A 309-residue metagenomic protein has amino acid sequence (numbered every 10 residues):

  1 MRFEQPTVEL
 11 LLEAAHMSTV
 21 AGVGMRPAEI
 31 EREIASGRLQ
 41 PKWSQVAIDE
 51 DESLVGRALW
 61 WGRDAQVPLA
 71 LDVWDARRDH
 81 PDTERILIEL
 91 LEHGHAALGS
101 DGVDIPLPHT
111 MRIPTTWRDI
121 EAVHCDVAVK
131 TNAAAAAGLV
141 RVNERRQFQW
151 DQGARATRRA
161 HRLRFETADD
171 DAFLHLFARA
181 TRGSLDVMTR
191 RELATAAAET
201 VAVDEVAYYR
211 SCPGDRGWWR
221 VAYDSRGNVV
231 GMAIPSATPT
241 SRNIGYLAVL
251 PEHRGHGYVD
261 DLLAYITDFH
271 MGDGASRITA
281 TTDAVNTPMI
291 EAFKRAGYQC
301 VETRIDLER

Functional and structural regions predicted by a protein language model:
M1-R32, R158-E199: Short amphipathic alpha-helix that is part of the acyltransferase structural core
S18-D49, R190-D224: Active-site rim helix/loop that mediates acceptor-substrate recognition in acyltransferases
E31-D104, H109-T116, S225, G231-R242 (+1 more regions): Conserved donor-binding loop and adjoining core beta-sheet/short helix segment in diverse acyl/aminoacyl transferases
G56, N143-E144, V230-G231, E302: A structural microfeature
P81-G99, V249, G255-G272, T287-R295: Conserved acetyl-CoA-binding loop-helix of GNAT-fold acetyltransferases
T83-A168, L307-R309: Acyl-donor-binding surface of acyltransferase catalytic domains
K130, A134, F293-K294, Y298: Conserved active-site tyrosine of GNAT-family acetyltransferases
L247-V249, T282: Hydrophobic adenine-recognition pocket in adenosine-nucleotide-binding enzymes
